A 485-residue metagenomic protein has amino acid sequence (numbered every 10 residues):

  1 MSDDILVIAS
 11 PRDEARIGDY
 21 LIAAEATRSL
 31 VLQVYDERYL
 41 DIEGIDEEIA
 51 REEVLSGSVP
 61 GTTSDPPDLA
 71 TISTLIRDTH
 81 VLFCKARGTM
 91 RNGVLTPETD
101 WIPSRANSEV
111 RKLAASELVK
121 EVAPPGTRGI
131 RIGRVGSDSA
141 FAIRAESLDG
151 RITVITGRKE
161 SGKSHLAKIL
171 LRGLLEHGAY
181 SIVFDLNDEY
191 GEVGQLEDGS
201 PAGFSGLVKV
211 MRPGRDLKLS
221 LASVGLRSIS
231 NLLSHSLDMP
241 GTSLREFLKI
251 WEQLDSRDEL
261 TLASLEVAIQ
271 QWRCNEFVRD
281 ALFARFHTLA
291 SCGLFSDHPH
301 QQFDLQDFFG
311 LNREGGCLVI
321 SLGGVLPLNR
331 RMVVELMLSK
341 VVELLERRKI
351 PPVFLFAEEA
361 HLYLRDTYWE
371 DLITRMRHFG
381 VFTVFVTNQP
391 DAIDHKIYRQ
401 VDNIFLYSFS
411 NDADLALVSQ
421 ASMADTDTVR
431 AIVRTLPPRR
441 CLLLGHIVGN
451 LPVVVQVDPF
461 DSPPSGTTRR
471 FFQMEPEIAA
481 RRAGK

Functional and structural regions predicted by a protein language model:
M1-T156, L166, L170, D371 (+1 more regions): Basic- and hydrophobic-enriched, low-structure N-terminal and domain-boundary segments that flank ATP-binding catalytic
R28, Y39-L40, G88-R91, G150 (+8 more regions): Conserved nucleotide-binding/hydrolysis micro-motifs of P-loop NTPases
T127-R212, I350, L362, D366 (+5 more regions): Glycine-rich phosphate-binding loop of nucleotide-binding enzymes
R172, N187-G199, V210, R215-H378 (+1 more regions): P-loop NTPase motor domains
S181, F354-L355, V384: Hydrophobic "anchor" residues on beta-strands that sit immediately upstream of conserved functional sites
I373-P452: Conserved ATP-driven motor cores of ASCE-family P-loop NTPases powering translocation/secretion/packaging/pilus
P437-K485: Conserved P-loop NTPase motor module
